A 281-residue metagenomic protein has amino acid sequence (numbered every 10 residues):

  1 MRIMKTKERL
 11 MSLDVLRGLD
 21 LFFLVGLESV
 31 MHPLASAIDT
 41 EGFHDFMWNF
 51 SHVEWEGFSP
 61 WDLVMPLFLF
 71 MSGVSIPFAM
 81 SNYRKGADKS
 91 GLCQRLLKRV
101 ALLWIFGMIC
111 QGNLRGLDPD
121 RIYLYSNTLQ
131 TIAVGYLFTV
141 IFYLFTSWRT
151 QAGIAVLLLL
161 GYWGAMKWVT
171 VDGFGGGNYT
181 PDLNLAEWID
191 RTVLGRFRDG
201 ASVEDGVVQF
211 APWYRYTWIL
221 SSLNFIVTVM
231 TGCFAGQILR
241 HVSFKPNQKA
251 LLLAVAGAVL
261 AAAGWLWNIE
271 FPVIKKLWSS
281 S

Functional and structural regions predicted by a protein language model:
M1-S281: Alpha-helical transmembrane segments and their immediate juxtamembrane cytosolic regions
